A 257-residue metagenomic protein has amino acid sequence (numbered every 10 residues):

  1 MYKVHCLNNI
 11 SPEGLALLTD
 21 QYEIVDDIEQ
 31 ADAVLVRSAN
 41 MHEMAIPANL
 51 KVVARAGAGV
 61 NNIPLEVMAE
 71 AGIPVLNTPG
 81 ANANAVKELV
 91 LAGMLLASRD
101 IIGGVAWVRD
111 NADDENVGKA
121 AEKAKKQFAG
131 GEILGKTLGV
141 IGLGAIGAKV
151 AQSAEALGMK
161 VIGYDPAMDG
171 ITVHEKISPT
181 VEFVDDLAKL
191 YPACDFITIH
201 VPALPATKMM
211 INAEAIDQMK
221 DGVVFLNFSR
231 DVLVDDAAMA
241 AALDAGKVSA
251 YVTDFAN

Functional and structural regions predicted by a protein language model:
M1-T78, N212: An N-terminal-biased, well-structured beta-alpha scaffold segment characteristic of Rossmann-like dinucleotide-binding
A16-Y22, A33-R37, E115-K125, I177-V184 (+3 more regions): Short gly/ser/thr-rich secondary-structure transition/capping motifs
H42-M44, P166-N257: Rossmann-like adenosine-cofactor binding region
P79-T137: Phosphate-binding beta-alpha-beta segment of Rossmann-like dinucleotide-binding domains, i.e., the NAD(P)
L143-G144: Glycine-rich Rossmann-fold phosphate-binding loop(s) that bind the pyrophosphate of adenine dinucleotide cofactors
G147-A148: N-terminal Rossmann-fold NAD(P) dinucleotide-binding loop
A151, E155, L243: Gly/Ala-rich phosphate-binding loop of Rossmann-like dinucleotide-binding domains, activating on the conserved
A156-K160, S249: Conserved S-adenosyl-L-methionine
